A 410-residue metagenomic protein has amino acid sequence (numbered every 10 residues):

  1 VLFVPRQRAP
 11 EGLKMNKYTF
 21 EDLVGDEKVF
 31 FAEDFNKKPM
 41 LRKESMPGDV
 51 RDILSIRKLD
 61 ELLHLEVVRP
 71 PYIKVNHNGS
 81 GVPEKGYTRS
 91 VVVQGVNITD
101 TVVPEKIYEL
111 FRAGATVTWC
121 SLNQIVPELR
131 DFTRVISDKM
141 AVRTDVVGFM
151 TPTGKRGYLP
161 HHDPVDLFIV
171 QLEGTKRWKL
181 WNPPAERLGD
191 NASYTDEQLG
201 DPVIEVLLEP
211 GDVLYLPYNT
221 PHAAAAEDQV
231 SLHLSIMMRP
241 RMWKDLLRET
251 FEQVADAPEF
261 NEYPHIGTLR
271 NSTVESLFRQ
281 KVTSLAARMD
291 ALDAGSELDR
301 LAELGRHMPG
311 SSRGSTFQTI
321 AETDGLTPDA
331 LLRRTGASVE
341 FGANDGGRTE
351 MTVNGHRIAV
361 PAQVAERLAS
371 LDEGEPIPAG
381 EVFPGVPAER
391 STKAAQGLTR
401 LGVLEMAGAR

Functional and structural regions predicted by a protein language model:
V1-L41, G48, R348-A362, E405-R410: Fe(II)/2-oxoglutarate
M15-D34, M46-D212, T220, A225-L269: Active-site region of the double-stranded beta-helix
Y215-P217, A407: Residue-level recognition of conserved beta-strand edge/terminus positions
F251-T323: C-terminal amphipathic alpha-helical segment
L292-D372, Q396, A407-R410: Acidic, low-complexity/disordered tracts enriched in E/D and polar residues
E373-V386: Short acidic, hydrophobic short linear motifs in intrinsically disordered regions
G385-R400: Short amphipathic alpha-helical interaction segments
